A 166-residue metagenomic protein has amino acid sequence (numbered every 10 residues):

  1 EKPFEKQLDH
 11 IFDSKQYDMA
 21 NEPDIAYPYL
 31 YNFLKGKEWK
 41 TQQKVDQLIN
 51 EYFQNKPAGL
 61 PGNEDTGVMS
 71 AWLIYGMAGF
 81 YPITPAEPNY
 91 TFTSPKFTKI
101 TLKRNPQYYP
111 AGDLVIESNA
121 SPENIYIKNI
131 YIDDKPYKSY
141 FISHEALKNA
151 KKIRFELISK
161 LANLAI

Functional and structural regions predicted by a protein language model:
E1-V115, A120, E145-K152: Active-site core of glycosidic bond-cleaving carbohydrate-active enzymes
G112, Y140, N163-A165: Short acidic, gly/pro-rich beta-turn/loop elements at beta-sheet edges and active-site/ligand-binding grooves
I125-N129: Beta-strand-rich binding/interaction modules
Y131-K135: Short strand-turn-strand beta-turns centered on an Asx-Gly dipeptide
Y137-H144: Short, solvent-exposed S/T- and G/P-enriched segments that are highly enriched in secreted/extracellular and lumenal
H144-I166: C-terminal beta-strand-rich structural cap/linker in extracellular carbohydrate-active enzymes
